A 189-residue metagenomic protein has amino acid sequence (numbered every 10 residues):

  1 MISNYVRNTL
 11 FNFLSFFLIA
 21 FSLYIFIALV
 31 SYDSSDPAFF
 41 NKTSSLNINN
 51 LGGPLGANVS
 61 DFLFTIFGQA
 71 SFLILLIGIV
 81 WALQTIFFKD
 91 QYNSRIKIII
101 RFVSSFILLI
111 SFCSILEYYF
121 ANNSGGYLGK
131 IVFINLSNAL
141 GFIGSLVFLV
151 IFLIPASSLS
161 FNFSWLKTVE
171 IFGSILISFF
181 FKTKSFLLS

Functional and structural regions predicted by a protein language model:
M1-S189: Alpha-helical transmembrane segments used as membrane anchors
